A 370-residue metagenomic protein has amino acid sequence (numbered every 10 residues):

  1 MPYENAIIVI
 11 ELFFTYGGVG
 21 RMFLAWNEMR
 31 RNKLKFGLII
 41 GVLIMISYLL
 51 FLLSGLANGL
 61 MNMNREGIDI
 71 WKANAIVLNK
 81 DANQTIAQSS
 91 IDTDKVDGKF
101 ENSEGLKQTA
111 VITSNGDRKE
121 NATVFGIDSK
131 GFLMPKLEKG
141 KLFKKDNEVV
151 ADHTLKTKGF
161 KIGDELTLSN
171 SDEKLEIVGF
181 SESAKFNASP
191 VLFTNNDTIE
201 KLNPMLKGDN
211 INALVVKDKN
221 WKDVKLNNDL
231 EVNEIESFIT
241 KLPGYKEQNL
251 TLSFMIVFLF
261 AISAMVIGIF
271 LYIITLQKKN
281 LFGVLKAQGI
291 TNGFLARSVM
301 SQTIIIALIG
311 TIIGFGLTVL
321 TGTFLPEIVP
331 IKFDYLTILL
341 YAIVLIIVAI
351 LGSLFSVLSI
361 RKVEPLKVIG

Functional and structural regions predicted by a protein language model:
P2-L50: N-terminal Sec/SRP start-transfer signal
M29, V284-G293: Short helix-to-coil transition segments within interhelical loops that connect adjacent transmembrane helices
K35, Y48-A73: Alpha-helical transmembrane segments
N62-I112, G116-I127: Membrane-proximal extracellular/periplasmic loop immediately following the first transmembrane helix
A75-I76, L155-K156, G179-K185, P204-G244: A short beta-strand structural signal in non-transmembrane regions
K107, E120-D128, K136-T198: Hydrophobic secondary-structure segments that place a key small or acidic residue at a functional site
L226-N280, V284-L285, R297-M300, I304: Peri-transmembrane interface segments
R297, I304-G370: Short helix-loop junctions at transmembrane helix boundaries
